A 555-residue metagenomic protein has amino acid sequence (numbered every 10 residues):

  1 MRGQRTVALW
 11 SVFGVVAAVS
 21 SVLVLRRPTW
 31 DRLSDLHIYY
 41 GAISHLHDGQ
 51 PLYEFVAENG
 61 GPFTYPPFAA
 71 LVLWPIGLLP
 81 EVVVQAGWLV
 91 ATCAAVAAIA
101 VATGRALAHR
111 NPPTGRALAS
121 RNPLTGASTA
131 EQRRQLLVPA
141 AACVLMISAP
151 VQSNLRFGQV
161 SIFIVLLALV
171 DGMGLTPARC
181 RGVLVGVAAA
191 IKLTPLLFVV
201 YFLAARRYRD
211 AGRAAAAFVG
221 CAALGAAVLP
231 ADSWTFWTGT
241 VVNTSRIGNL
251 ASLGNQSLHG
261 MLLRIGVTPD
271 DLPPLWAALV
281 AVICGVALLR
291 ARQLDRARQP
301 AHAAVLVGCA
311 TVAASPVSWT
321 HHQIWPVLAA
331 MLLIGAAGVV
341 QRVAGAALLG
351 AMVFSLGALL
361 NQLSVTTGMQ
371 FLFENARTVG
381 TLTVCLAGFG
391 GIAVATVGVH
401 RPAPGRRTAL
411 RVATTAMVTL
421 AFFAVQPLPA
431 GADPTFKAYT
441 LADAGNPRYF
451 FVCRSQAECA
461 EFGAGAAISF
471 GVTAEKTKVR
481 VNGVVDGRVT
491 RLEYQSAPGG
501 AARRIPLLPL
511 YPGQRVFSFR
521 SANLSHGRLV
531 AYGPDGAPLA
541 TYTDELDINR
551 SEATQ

Functional and structural regions predicted by a protein language model:
M1-C180, A205-H321, F371-F373, R377: Primarily membrane-embedded glycan-assembly and transfer machineries that use lipid-linked glycans
W30-D31, G41, H47-D48, A421-R480 (+1 more regions): Extracytoplasmic low-complexity, Pro/Thr/Ser/Ala/Gly-rich segments that lie immediately after a secretion/anchoring
V160-L169, L193-L196, R213, Q323-M331 (+1 more regions): Hydrophobic core segments of transmembrane alpha-helices in multi-pass, intramembrane catalytic enzymes
S161, V484-D486, S496, S521: Non-cytosolic beta-sheet module surface loops
V185-F202, A314-W325: Transmembrane helices and adjacent periplasmic/lumenal helix-loop junctions of polyprenol-phosphate-dependent
L306-C309, H322-W325, A337-G345, H400-R407 (+6 more regions): Hydrophobic multi-pass inner-membrane translocation pores used for secretion and envelope-lipid/glycan export
I334-T419: Aromatic-enriched
E475-K478, R491-Q555: Ser/Thr-rich low-complexity repeats and stalk/linker segments
